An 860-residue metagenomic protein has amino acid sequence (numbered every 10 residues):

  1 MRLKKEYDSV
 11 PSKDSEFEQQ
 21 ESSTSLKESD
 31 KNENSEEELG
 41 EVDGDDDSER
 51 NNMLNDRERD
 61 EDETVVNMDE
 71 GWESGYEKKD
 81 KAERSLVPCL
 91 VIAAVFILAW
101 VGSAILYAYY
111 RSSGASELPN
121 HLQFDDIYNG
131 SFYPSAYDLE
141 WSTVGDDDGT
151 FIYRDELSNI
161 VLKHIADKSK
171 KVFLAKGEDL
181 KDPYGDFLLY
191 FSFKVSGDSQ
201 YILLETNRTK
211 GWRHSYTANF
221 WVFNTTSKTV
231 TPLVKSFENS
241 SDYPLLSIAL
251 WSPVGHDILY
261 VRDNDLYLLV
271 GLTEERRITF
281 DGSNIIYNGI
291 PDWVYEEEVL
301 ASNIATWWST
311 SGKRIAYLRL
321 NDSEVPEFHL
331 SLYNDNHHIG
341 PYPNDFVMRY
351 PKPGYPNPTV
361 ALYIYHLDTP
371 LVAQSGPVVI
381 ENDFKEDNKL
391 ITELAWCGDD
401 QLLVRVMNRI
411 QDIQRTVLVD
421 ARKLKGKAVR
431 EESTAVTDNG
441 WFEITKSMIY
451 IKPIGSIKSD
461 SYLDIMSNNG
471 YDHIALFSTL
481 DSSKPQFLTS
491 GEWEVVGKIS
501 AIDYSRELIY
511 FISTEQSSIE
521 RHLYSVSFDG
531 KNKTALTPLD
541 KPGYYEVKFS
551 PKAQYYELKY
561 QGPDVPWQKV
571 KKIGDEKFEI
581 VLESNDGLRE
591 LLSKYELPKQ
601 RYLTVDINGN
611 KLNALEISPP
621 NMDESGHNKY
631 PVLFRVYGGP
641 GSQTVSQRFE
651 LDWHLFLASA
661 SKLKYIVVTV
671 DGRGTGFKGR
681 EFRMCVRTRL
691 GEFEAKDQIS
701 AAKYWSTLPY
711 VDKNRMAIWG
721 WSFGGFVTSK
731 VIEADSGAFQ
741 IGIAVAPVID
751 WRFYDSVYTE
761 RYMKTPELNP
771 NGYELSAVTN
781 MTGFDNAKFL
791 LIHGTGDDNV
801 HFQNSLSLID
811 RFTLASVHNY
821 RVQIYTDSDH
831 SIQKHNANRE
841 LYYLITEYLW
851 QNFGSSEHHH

Functional and structural regions predicted by a protein language model:
R2-F549, Q554-Y555, D564, V645 (+1 more regions): Beta-propeller folds
P326-E327, D400, T537-P538, Y544-H860: Serine-hydrolase catalytic core recognition
